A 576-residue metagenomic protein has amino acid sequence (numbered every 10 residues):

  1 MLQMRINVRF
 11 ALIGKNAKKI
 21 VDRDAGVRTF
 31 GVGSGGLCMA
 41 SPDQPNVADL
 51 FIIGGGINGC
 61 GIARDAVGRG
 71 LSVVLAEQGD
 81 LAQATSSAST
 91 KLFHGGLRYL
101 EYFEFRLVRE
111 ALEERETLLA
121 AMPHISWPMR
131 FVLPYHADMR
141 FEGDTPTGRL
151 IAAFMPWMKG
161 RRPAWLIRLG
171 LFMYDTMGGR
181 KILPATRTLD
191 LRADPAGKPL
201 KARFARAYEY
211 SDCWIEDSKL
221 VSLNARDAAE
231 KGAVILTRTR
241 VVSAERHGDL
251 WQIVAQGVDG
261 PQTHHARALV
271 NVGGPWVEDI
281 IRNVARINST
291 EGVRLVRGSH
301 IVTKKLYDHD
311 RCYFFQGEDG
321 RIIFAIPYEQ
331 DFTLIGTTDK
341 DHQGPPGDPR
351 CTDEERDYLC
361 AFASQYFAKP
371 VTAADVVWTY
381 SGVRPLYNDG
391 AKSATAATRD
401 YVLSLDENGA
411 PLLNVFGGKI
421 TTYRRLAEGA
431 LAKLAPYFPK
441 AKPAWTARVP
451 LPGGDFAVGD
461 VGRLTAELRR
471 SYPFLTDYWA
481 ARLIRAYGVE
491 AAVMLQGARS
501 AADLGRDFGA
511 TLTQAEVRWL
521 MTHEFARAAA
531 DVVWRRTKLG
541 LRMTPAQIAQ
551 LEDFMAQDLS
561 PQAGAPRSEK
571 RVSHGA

Functional and structural regions predicted by a protein language model:
Q44-N58: Beta1/beta-strand and adjacent pyrophosphate-binding region of the FAD-binding site in flavoprotein oxidoreductases
N46-A48, D259-A268: Core beta-strand elements of the Rossmann-like FAD/NAD(P) dinucleotide-binding domain in flavoenzyme oxidoreductases
V67-S87: Glycine-rich FAD pyrophosphate-binding loop
A82-E110: Glycine-rich active-site loop/strand segments that organize a redox cofactor
M139-L223, A229-K231, A244-R246, K369 (+2 more regions): Flavin (FAD/FMN) cofactor-binding and adjacent substrate-gating region of FAD-dependent oxidoreductase domains
F204, S211, D217-L220, D227 (+5 more regions): C-terminal catalytic lobe of FAD-dependent flavoproteins
T237-W251: A conserved short coil-to-beta-strand element within the FAD-binding core of flavoproteins
N271-R286: Flavin (primarily FAD) binding-site architecture
